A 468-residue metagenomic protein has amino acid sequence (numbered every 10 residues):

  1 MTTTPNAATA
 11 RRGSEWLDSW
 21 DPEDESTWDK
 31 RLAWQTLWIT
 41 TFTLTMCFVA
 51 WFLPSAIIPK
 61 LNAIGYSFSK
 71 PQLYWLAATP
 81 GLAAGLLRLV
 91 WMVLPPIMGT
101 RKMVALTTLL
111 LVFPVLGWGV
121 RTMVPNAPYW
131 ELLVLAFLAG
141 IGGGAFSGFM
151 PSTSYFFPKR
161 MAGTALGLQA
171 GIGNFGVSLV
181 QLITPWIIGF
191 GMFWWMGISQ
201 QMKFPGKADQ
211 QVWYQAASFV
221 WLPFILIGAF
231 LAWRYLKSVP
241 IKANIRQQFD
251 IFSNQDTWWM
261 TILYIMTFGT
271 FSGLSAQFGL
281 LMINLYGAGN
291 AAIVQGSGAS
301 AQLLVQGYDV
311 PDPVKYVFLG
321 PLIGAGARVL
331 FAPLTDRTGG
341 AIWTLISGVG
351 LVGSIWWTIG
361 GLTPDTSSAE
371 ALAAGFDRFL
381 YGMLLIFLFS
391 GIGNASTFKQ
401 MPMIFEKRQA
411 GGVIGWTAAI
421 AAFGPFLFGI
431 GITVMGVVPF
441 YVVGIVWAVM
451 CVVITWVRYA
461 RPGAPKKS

Functional and structural regions predicted by a protein language model:
M1-V49: Cytosolic juxtamembrane N-terminal segment immediately preceding the first transmembrane helix of multi-pass
P54-P59, Q181, N254-G326: Extracytoplasmic gate region of multi-pass secondary transporters
W75-V93, F318-F331: Central cavity-lining transmembrane alpha-helices of secondary-active solute carriers, predominantly the Major
P96-T108, D336-G350: Cytoplasmic membrane-interface "Motif A"-like loop-to-helix N-cap segments of 12-TM Major Facilitator Superfamily
G143, G163-M192, G415-F428: Glycine-rich segments within core transmembrane alpha-helices of 12-TM secondary carriers
G144-P158, G391-E406: Intracellular juxtamembrane helix-capping segments at the cytosolic ends of symmetry-related transmembrane helices
G189, V220-K242, C451-Y459: C-terminal membrane-cytosol helix-exit motif in multi-pass small-molecule transporters
D312, F318-P321, T338-S396: C-terminal transmembrane helical hairpin of 12-TM major facilitator-type secondary transporters
